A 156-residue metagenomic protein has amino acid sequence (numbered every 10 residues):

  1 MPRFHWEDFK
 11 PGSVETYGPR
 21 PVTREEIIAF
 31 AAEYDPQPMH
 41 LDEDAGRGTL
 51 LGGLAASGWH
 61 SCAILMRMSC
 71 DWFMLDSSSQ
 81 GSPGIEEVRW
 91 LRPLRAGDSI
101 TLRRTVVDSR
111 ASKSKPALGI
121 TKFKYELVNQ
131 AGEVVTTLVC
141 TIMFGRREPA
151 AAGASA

Functional and structural regions predicted by a protein language model:
M1-G84, R147-A156: Hot-dog-fold acyl-thioester-processing enzymes
M1-K10, W90, L94-A156: HotDog/MaoC-like acyl-thioester-processing domains
E87: Short acidic loop-to-helix transition motifs that present clustered carboxylates
